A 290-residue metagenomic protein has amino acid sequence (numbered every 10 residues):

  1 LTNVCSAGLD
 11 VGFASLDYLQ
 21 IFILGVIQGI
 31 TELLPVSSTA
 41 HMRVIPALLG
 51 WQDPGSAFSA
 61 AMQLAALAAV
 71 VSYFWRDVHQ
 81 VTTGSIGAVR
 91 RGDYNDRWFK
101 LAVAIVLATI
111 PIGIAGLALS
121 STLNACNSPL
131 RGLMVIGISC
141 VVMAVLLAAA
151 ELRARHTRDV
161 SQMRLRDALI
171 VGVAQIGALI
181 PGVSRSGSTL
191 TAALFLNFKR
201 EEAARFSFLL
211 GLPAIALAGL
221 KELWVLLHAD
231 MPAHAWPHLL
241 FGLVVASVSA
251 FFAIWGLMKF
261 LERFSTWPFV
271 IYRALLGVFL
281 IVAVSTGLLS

Functional and structural regions predicted by a protein language model:
L1-S290: Multi-pass membrane proteins that catalyze or facilitate reactions on polyprenyl-/lipid-phosphate substrates and their
